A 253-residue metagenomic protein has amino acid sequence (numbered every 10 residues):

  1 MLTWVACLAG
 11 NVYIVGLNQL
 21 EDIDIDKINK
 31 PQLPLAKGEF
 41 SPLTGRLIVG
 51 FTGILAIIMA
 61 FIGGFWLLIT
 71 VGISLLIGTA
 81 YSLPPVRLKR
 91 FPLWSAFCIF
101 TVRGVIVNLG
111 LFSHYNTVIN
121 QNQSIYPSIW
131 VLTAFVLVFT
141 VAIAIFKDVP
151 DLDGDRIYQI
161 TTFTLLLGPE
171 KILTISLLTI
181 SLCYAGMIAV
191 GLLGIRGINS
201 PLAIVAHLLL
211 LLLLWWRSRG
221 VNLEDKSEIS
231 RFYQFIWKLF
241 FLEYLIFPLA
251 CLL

Functional and structural regions predicted by a protein language model:
M1-L253: Multi-pass alpha-helical membrane architecture of UbiA-family and related isoprenoid/lipid prenyltransferases
